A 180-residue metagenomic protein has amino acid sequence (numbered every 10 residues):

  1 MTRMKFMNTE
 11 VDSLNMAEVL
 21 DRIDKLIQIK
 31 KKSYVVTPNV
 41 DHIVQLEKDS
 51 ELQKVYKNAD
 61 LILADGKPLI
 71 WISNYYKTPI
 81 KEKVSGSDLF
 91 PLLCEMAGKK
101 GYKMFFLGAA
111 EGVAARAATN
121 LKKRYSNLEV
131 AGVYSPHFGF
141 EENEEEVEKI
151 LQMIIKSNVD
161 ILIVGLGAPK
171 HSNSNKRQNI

Functional and structural regions predicted by a protein language model:
M1-D88: N-terminal nucleotide/polyanion-binding subdomain common to many enzyme families
T37, G132-V133, I163-G165: Short, conserved beta-strand edge motifs with alternating hydrophobic and charged residues
N39-V40, A109-A110, L166-A168: Short, well-ordered beta-to-alpha junction loops that form the rim of enzyme active sites and present histidine/acidic
K48-D49, Y75-Y76, A118-T119, S174-R177: Short amphipathic alpha-helical segments
S50-K54, N120-R124, N179-I180: Short, solvent-exposed amphipathic alpha-helical segments in soluble enzyme and RNA/protein-processing domains
I62, F106, I163-V164: Conserved SAM-binding loop
S73-S157: Conserved beta-alpha
K149, N158-Q178: Hydrophobic alpha-helical
